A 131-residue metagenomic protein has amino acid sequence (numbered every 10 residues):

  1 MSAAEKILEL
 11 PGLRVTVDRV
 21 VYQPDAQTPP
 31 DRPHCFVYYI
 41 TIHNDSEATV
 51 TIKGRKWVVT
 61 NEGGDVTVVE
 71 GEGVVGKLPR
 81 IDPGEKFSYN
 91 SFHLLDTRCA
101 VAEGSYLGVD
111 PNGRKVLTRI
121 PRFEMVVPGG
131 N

Functional and structural regions predicted by a protein language model:
S2-P33: Low-complexity, acidic Ser/Thr/Pro/Gly-rich terminal tails and inter-domain linkers that flank the onset of structured
E5, L94-N131: Terminal connector regions
E5-I7, T41, K56-V58, S105-L107: Residue-level detector of beta-strand face positions
R32-Y39, V101-E103: Short, solvent-exposed loop/turn segments enriched in Ser/Thr/Gly
I42-S46: Asparagine-centered strand-capping/turn motif at beta-strand->loop junctions
A48-T67, G108: Short acidic, flexible loop segments centered on an aromatic residue
T67-C99: Intrinsically disordered, low-complexity Pro/Gly/Ser/Thr-rich segments with frequent PxxP/GP/PP motifs and embedded
